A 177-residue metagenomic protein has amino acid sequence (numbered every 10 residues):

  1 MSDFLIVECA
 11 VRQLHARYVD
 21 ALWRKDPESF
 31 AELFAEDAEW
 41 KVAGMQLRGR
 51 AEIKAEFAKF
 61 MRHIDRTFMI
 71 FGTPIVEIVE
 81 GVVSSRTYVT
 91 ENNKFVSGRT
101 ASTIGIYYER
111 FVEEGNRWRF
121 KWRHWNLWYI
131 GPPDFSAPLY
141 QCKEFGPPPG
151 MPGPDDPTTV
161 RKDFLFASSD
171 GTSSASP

Functional and structural regions predicted by a protein language model:
M1-R24, E28-E36: Short, low-complexity N-terminal intrinsically disordered segments enriched in polar/charged residues
P27-E91: A solvent-exposed, acidic/Ser-Thr-rich amphipathic alpha-helical stretch
M69-F71, A101-Y107: Short, surface-exposed coil-to-beta transition loops
S84, I106-P138: Short beta-strand edge/turn micro-motifs at domain boundaries
N92-T100, I130-G131: Short, cysteine-centered beta-strand-loop-beta hairpins and adjacent loop/turn segments enriched in charged/polar
P133-P177: Acidic/histidine-enriched, glycine/proline-rich intrinsically disordered or flexible terminal extensions
